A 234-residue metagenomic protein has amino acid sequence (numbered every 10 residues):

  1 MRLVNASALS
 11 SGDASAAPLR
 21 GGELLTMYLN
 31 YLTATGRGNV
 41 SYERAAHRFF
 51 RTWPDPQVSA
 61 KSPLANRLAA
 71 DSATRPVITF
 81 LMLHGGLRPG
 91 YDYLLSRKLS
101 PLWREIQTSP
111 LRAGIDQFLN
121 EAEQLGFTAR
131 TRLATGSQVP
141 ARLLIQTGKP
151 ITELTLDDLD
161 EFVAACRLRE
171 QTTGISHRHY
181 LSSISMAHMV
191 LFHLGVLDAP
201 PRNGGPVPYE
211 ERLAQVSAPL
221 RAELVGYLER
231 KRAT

Functional and structural regions predicted by a protein language model:
M1-T234: Charge-rich, intrinsically disordered N-terminal extensions that act as flexible nucleic-acid engagement or regulatory
